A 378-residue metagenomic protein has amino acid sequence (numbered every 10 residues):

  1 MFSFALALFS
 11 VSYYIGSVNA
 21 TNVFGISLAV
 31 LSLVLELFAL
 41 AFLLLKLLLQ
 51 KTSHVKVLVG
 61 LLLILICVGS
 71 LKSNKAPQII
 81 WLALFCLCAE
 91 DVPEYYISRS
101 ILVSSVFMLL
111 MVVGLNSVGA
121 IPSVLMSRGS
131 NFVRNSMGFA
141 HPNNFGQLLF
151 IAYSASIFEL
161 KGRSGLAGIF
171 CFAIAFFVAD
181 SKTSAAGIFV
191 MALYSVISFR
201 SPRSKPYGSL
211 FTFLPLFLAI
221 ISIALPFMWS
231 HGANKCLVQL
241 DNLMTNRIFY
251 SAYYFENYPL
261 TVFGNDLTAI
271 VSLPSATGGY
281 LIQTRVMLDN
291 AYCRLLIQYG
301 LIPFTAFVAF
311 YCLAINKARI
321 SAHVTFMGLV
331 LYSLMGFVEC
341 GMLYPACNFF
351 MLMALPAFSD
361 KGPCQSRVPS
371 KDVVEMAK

Functional and structural regions predicted by a protein language model:
M1-I64, G362-K378: Transmembrane signal-anchor hairpin modules in multi-pass inner-membrane enzymes, especially those that act on
T21-I26, Y95, F107-P142, Y280-Q283: Membrane-interfacial helix-loop-helix modules of multi-pass inner-membrane proteins that assemble, modify, or transport
H54-L63, F158-F227, N316, I320-H323: Hydrophobic alpha-helical segments of polytopic membrane proteins
L65-F107, V308-L313: Transmembrane alpha-helical segments and their membrane-water interfaces
S100-A120, A140-S195: Alpha-helical transmembrane segments of multi-pass inner-membrane proteins
V238-Y299: Long extracytoplasmic/lumenal interhelical loops at the membrane interface of multi-pass membrane proteins
Q298-S333: Hydrophobic transmembrane alpha-helices and their immediate junctions
L329-S333, L343-K378: Transmembrane alpha-helices of multi-pass inner-membrane enzymes
